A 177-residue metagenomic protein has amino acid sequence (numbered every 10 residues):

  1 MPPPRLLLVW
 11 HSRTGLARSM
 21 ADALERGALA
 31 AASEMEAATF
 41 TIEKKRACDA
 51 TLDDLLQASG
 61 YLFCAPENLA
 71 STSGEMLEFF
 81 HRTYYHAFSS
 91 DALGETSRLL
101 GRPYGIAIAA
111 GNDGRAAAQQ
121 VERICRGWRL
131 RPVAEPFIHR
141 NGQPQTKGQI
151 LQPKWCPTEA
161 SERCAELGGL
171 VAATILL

Functional and structural regions predicted by a protein language model:
M1-P3, L99-L100: Short, flexible coil/linker segments at domain boundaries that flank nucleotide/cofactor-interacting
P2-A32: N-terminal beta1-alpha1 ligand-phosphate binding loop
P4-R5, T41, P103: Residues at the starts of beta-strands that form the adenosine-phosphate
A23-A38, Y84-Y85, R126-R131: Short helix-loop-beta junction
E34-T51: A short beta-strand-loop structural module common to alpha/beta enzyme folds
A47-F137: Helix-loop-strand module that forms the ligand-binding subsite of alpha/beta enzymes
P132-L177: Glycine-rich phosphate/pyrophosphate-binding loop and the adjoining helix
